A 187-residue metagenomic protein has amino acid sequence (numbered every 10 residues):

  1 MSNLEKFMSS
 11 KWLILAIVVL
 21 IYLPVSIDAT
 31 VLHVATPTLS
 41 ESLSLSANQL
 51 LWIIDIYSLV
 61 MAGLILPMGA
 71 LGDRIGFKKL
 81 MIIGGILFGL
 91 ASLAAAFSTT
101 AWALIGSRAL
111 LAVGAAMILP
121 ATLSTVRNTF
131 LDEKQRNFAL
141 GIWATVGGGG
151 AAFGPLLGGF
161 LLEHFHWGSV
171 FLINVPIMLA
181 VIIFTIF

Functional and structural regions predicted by a protein language model:
S2-F187: Transmembrane-helix bundle of Major Facilitator Superfamily
